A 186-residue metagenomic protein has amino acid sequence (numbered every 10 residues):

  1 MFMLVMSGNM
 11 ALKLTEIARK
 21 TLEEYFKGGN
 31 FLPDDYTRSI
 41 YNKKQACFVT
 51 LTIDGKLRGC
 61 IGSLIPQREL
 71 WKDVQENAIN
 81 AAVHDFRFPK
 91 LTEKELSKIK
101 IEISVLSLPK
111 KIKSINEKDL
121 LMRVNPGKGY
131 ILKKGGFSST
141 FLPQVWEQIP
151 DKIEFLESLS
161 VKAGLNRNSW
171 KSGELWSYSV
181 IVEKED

Functional and structural regions predicted by a protein language model:
F2-D186: Basic nucleic-acid-binding interfaces
